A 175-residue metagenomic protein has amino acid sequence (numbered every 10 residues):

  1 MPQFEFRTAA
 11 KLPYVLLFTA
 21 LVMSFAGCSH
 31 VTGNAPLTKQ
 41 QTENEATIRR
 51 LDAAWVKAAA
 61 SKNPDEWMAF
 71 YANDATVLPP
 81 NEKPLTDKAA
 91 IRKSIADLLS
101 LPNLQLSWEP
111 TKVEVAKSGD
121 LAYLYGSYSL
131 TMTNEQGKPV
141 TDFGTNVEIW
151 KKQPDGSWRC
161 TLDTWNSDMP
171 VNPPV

Functional and structural regions predicted by a protein language model:
P2-L16: Bacterial N-terminal signal peptides that target proteins for export
P13-A26: Bacterial N-terminal signal peptides
C28-A69, T76-V175: A beta-strand edge to alpha-helix "cap/lid" segment located at domain peripheries
